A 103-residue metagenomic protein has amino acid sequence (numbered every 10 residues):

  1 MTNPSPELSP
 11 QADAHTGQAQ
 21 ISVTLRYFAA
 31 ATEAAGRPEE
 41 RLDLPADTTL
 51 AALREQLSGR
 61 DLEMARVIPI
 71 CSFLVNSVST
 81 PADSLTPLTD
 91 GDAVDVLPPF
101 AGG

Functional and structural regions predicted by a protein language model:
M1-G102: Ubiquitin-like/PB1-type beta-grasp interaction modules and other compact soluble beta-rich domains
